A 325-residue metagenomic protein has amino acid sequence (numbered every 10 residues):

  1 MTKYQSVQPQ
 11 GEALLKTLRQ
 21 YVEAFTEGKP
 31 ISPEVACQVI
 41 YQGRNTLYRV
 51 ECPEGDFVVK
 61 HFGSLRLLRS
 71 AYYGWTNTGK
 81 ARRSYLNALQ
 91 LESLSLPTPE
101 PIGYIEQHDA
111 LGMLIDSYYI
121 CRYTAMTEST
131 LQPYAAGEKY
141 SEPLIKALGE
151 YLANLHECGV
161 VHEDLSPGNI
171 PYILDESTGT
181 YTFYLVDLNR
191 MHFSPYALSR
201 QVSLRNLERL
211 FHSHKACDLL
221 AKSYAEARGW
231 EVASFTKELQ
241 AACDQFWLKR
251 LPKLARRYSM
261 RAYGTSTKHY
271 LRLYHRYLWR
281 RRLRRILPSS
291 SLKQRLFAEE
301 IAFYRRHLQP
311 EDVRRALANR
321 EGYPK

Functional and structural regions predicted by a protein language model:
E23-E128, A153-C158, H162, Y274-K325: Conserved ATP-binding subdomain of kinase catalytic cores across diverse folds
D109-L114, D175-T182: Short, solvent-exposed loop/turn segments that connect beta-strands within catalytic domains and beta-strand-rich
A125, P167, R190: Short, glycine/acidic-enriched loop or turn micro-motifs at the edges of active sites
S129-E138: AlphaC helix of the protein kinase catalytic domain
Y140-Y151: Conserved alphaE helix
L165, I170-D175: Hydrophobic residue at the +6 position relative to the catalytic HRD Asp in the kinase catalytic loop
T180-Y263: C-lobe/activation-segment region of protein kinase-like
L254-Y277, R282: Regulatory extensions appended to serine/threonine kinase catalytic cores
